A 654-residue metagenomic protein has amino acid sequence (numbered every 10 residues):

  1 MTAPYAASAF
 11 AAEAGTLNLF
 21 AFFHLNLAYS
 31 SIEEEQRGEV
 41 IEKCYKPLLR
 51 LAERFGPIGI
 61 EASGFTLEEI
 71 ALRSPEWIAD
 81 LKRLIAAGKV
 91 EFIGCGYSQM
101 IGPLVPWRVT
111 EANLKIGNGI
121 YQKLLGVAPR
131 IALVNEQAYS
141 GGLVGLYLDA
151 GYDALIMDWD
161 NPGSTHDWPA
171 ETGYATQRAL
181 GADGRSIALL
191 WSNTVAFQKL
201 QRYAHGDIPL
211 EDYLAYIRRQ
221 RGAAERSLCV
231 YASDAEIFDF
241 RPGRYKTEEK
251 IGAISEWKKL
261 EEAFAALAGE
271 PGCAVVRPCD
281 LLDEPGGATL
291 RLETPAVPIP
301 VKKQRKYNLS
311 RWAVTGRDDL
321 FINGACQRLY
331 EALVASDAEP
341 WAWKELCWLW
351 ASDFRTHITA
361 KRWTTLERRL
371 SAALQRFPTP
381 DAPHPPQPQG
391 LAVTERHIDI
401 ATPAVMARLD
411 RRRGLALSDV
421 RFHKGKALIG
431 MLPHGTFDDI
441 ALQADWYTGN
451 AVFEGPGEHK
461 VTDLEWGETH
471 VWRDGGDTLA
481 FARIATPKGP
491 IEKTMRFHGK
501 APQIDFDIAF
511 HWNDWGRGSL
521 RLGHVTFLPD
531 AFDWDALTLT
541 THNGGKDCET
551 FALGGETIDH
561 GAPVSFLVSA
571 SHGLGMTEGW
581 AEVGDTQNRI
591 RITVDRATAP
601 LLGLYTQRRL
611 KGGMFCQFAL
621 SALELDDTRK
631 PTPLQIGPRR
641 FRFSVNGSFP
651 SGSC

Functional and structural regions predicted by a protein language model:
P4-K46, E53-F55, G173-R178, D183-I187 (+9 more regions): Active-site and substrate-binding clefts of carbohydrate-active enzymes
T16-P106, R130-V134, D153-D158, A274-R277: Short, well-structured secondary-structure segments
Y45, L49, I78-K82, E111-N118 (+4 more regions): Generic structural signal for well-ordered alpha-helices, preferentially at hydrophobic/aromatic core positions
W77-G94, V127, L148-A182, W257: Acidic, His- and aromatic-enriched active-site or binding-groove loops in soluble protein domains that engage sugars
I101, D160-H166, E171, L190-D212: Positively charged, amphipathic and often flexible ligand-engagement surfaces
V109-E136, R218-A232, A509: CE4/NodB-like, metal-dependent polysaccharide N-deacetylase domain that modifies extracellular/periplasmic N-acetylated
G141-I156, R178-A182, E262-E270, F497: Short, surface-exposed basic-aromatic patches at helix termini and helix-loop junctions that form
P403-V405, D410-C654: Beta-strand/loop-rich accessory regions of lumenal/periplasmic or secreted enzymes, predominantly carbohydrate-active
